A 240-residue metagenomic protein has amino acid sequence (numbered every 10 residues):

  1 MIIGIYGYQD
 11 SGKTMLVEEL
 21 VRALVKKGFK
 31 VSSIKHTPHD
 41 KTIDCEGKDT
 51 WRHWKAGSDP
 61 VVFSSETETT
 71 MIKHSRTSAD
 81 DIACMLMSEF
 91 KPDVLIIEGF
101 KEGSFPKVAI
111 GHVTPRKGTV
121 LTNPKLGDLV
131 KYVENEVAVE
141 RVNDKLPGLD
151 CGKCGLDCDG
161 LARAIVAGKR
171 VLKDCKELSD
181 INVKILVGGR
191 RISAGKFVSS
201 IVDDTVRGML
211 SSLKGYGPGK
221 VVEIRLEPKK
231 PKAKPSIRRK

Functional and structural regions predicted by a protein language model:
M1-H39, L146-L149: Walker A (P-loop) phosphate-binding motif
V21-H74: N-terminal phosphate/diphosphate-binding loop that engages ATP/GTP or pyrophosphate donors across diverse enzyme folds
T70-G111: Glycine-rich phosphate-binding loop used to anchor ATP phosphates in small-molecule kinases, encompassing both
V113-K145: Ser/Thr/Gly-rich flexible loops in soluble cytosolic domains mediating phosphotransfer, phosphorylation
P147-R163, K176-E177: Local cysteine-cluster metal-coordination motifs and their immediate loop/turn environment, predominantly Fe-S cluster
I165-D180: Non-heme iron-sulfur electron-transfer modules
G188-S212: Short, hydrophobic/π-rich interface segment
